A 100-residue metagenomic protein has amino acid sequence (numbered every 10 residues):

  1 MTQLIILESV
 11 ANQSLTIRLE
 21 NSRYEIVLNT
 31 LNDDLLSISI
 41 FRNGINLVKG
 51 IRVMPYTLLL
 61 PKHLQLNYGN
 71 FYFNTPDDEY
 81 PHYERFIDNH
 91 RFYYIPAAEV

Functional and structural regions predicted by a protein language model:
M1-V27: Short, charged/polar N-terminal "headpieces" of proteins
V10, S22, L31-D33, N43 (+2 more regions): Generic structural motif
Q13-L15, L36, H90: Short beta-strand/loop motifs in extracellular/secreted proteins, especially within beta-sandwich accessory domains
R18, R23, R42, K49-R52 (+2 more regions): Arginine residue identity/basic-tract feature
N32-P76: Acidic, aromatic-enriched beta-alpha/helix-loop junctions
L59-V100: Charged low-complexity stretches with an acidic bias
